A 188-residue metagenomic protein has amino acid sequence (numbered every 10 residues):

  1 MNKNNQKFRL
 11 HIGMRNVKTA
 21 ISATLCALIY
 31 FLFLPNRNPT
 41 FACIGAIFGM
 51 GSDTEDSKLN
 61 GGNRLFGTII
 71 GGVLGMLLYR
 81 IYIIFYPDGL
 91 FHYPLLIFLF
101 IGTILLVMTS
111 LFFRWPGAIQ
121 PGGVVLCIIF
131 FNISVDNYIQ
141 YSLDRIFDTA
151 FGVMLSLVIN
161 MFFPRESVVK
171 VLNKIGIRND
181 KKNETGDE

Functional and structural regions predicted by a protein language model:
M1-G123, F131-E188: Alpha-helical transmembrane segments and their membrane-interface boundaries that form or gate the permeation pathway
